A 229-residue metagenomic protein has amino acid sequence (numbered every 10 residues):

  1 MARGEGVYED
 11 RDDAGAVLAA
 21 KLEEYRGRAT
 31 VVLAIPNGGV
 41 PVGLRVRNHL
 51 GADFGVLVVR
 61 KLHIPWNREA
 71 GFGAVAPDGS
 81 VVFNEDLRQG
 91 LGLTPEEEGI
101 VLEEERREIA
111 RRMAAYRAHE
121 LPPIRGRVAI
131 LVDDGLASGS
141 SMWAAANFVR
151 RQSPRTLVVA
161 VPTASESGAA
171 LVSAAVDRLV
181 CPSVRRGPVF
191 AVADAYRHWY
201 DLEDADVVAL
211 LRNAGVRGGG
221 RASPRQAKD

Functional and structural regions predicted by a protein language model:
M1-D229: PRPP-associated nucleotide enzymes
